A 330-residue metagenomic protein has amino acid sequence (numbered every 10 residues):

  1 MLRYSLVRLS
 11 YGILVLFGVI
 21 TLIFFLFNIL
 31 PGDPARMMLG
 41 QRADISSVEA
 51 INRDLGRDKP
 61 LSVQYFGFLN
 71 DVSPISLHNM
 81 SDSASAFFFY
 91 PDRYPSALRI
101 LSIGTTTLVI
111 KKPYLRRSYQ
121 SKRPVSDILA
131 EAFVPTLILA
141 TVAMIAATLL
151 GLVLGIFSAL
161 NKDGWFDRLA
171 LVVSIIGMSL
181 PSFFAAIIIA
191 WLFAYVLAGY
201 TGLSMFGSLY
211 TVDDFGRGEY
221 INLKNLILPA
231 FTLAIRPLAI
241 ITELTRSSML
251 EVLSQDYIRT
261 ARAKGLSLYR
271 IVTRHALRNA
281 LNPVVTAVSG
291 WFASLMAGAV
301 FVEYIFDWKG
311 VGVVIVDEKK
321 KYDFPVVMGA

Functional and structural regions predicted by a protein language model:
M1-P60, S126-E131, L137, T148 (+2 more regions): N-terminal signal-anchor/first transmembrane alpha helix
M1-R8, Y65-S73, T273: A short amphipathic helical element positioned immediately N-terminal to and/or at the very start of a transmembrane
L2-R3, F133-I138, V142-F166, S182 (+3 more regions): Alpha-helical transmembrane segments of integral membrane proteins, especially multi-pass inner/plasma-membrane
L16-S73, L77-Y94, L197-Y220: Hydrophobic alpha-helical transmembrane segments of membrane transport/permease proteins and related membrane-embedded
I23, F27, P31, A35 (+5 more regions): Membrane-water interface at transmembrane helix exits
I23-I29, K59, V173-F206, T232-L238: Membrane-water interface segments at the C-terminal ends of transmembrane alpha-helices in multi-pass inner-membrane
L26, L30, M38, R42-A43 (+9 more regions): Hydrophobic aliphatic residues
D58-T148: An internal, D/E-rich "acidic patch" concept
